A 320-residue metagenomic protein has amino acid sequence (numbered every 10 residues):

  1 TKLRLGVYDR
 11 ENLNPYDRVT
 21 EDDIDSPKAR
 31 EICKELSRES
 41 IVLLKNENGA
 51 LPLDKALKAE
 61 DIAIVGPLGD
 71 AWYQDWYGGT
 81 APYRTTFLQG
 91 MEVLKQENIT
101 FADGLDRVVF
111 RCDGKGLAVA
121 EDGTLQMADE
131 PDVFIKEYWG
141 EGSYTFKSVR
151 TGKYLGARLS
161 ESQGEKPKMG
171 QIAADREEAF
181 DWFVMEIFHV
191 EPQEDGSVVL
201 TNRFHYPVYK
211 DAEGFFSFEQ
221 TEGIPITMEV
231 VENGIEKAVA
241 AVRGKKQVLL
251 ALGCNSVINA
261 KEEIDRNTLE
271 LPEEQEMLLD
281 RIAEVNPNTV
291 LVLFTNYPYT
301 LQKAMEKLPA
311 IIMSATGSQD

Functional and structural regions predicted by a protein language model:
T1-S37, V292: Active-site or pore-adjacent capping/gating segments
N12-I24, P67-D75, L250-R266, E306: Gly-rich Lys/Arg/Thr-decorated short loops/hinges at beta-loop-alpha junctions or inter-strand turns that position
E39, K58-D61, Q96-I99, R243-V248 (+2 more regions): Loop/turn elements at helix/coil->beta-strand transitions in domains of secreted/extracellular proteins
I41-K58, V231-Q247: Short amphipathic alpha-helices and their capping/turn segments at secondary-structure boundaries
L68-A71, L105-V108, C254-I258, T295-T300 (+1 more regions): Solvent-exposed loop/turn segments at secondary-structure junctions within structured extracellular/periplasmic domains
G69-L94, A260-E273: Glycine- and acidic-residue-enriched helix-capping/strand-helix junction motifs
D103-K245, L250, E262: Lectin-like carbohydrate-binding module/patch detector with strong preference for beta-trefoil
L271-Q319: Catalytic cores of nucleophile-dependent amide-cleaving enzymes
